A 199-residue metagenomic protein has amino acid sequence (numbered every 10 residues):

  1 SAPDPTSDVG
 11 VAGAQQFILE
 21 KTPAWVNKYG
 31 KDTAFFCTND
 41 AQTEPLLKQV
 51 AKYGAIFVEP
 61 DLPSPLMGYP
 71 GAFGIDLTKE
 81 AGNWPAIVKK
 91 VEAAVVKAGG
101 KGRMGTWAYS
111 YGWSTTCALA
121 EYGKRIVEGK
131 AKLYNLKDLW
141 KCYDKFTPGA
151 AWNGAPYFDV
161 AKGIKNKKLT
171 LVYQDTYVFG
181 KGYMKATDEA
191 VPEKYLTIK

Functional and structural regions predicted by a protein language model:
S1-K199: A residue-level marker of the well-folded mature domains of exported/periplasmic proteins
